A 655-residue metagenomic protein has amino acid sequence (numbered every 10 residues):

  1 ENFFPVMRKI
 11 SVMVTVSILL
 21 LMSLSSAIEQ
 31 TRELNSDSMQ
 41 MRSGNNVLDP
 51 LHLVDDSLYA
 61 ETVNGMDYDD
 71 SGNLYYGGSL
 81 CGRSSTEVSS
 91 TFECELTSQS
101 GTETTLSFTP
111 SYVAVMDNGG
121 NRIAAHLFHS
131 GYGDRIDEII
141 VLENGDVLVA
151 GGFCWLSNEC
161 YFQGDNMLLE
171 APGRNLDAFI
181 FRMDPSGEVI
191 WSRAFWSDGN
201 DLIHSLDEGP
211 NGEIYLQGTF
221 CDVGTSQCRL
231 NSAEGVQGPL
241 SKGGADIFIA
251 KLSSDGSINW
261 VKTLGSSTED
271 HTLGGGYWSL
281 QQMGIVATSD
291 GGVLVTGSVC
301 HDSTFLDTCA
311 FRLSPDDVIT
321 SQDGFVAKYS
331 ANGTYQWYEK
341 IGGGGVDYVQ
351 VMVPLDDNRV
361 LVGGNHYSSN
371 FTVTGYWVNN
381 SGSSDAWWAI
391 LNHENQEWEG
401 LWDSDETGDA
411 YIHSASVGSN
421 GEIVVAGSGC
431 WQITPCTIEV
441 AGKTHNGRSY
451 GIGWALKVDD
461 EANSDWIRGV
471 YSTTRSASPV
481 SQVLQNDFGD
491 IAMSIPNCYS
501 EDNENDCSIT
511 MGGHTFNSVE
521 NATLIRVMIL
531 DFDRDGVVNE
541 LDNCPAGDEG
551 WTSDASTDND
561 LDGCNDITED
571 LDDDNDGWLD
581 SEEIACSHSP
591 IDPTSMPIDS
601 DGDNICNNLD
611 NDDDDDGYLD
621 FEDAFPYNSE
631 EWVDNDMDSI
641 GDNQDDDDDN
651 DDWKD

Functional and structural regions predicted by a protein language model:
E1-P5, G218, G364, D531 (+2 more regions): Short intrinsically disordered, low-complexity coil segments enriched in acidic
E1-R42: Secretory targeting signatures
N2-F3, M13, G120, G187 (+4 more regions): A general, composition-driven signal for non-globular sequence regions
L21, Q217, Q227, S508 (+2 more regions): Generic secondary-structure boundary/loop-capping signal
A27-E29, E269-H271, I591, V633: Short amphipathic alpha-helical segments with coiled-coil-like heptad repeat character
T31-D531: A sequence-level/structural motif corresponding to short, flexible coil/turn segments enriched in small polar residues
I529-D655: Extracellular calcium-associated, cysteine-rich motifs in secreted modular proteins
